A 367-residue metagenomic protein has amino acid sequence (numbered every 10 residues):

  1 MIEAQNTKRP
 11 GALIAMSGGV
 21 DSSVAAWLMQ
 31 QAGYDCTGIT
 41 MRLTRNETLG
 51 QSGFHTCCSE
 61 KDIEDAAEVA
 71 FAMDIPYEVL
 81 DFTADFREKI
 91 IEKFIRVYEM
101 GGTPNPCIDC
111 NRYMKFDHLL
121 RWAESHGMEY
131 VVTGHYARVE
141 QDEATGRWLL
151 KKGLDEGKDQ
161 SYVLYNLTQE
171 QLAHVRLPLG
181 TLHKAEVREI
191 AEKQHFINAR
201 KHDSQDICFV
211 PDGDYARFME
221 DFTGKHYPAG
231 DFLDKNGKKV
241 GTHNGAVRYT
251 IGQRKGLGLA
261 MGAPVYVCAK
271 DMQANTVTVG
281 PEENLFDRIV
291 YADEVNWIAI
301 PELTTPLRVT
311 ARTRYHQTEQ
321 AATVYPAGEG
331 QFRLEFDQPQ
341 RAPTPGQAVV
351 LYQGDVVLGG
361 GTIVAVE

Functional and structural regions predicted by a protein language model:
M1-Y165, R176, A185-E186: ATP-dependent adenylation/nucleotidyltransferase module used to activate substrates
V20, V132-E367: AMP-forming adenylation/ATP pyrophosphatase catalytic core
